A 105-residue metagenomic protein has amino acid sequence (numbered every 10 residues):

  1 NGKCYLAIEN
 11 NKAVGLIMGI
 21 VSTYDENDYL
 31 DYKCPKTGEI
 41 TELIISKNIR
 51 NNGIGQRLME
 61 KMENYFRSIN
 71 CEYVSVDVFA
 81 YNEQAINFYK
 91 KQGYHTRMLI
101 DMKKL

Functional and structural regions predicted by a protein language model:
N1-T37, T41: Acetyl-CoA-dependent GNAT
Y24-E26, S75-F79, I86, K90-K91 (+1 more regions): Conserved catalytic-core motifs of GNAT/GCN5-like acyltransferases
D31-K47, D77, L99-M102: Conserved acetyl-CoA binding element of GNAT-fold acetyltransferases
I49, G53-K61: Conserved acetyl-CoA pyrophosphate-binding loop and the N-cap/start of the following alpha-helix in GNAT-like
G53, N70, G93: Short glycine-rich hinge loops at helix-strand junctions in the catalytic core of two-component histidine kinases
L58, N82-A85: Conserved short alpha-helix immediately C-terminal to the canonical SAM/SAH-binding motif I of Rossmann-like
M59, F66-D77: Conserved GNAT acetyl-CoA-binding A-motif
